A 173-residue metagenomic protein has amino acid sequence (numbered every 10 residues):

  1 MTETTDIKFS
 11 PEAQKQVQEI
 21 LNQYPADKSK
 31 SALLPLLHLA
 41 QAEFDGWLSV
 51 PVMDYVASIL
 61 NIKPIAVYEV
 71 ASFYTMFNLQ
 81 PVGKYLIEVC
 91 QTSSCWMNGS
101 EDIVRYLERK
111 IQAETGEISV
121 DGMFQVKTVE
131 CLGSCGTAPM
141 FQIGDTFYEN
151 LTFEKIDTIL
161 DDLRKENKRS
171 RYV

Functional and structural regions predicted by a protein language model:
M1-V173: Signature of N-terminal electron-transfer/Fe-S-associated modules in redox systems
